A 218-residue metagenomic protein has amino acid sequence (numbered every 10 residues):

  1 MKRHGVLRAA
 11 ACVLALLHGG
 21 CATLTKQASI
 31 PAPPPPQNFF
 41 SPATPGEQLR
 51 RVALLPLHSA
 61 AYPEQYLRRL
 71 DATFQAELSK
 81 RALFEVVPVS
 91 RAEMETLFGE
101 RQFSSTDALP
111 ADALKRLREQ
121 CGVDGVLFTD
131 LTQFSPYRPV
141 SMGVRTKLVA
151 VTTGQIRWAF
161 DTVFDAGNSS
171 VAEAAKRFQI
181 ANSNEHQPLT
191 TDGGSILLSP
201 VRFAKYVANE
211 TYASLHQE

Functional and structural regions predicted by a protein language model:
M1-A10: Bacterial N-terminal signal peptides that target proteins for export
A9-H18: Bacterial N-terminal signal peptides
C21-Q48, Q120, P139-S141, A150-E218: C-terminal/domain-edge helix-coil "capping" segments
P36-F40, A108-L114, F128-T132: N-terminal post-signal-peptidase region of extra-cytosolic proteins
F40-A43, H58, A108-D112, G143-R145 (+1 more regions): Surface-exposed, polar/charged interaction patches used for macromolecular assembly or partner binding
L49-R51, L55-P56, A61-V126, E210-Q217: N-terminal segment of the mature soluble domain
R51-P56, V126-D130, G143-K147, A159: Soluble periplasmic/extracytoplasmic beta-strand elements of cell-envelope proteins
A61-Q65, Q133-V140: Solvent-exposed loop/turn segments connecting transmembrane beta-strands in outer-membrane beta-barrel proteins
